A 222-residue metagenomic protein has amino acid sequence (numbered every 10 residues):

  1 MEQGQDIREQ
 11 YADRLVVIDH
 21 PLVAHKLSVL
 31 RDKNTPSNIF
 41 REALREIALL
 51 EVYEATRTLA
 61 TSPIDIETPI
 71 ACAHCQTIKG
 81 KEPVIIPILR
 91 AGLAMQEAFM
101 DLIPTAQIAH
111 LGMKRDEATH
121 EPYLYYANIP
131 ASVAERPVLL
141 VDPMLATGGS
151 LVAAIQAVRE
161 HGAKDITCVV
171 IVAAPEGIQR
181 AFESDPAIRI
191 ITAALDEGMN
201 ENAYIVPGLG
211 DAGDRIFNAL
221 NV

Functional and structural regions predicted by a protein language model:
M1-V222: PRPP-associated nucleotide enzymes
